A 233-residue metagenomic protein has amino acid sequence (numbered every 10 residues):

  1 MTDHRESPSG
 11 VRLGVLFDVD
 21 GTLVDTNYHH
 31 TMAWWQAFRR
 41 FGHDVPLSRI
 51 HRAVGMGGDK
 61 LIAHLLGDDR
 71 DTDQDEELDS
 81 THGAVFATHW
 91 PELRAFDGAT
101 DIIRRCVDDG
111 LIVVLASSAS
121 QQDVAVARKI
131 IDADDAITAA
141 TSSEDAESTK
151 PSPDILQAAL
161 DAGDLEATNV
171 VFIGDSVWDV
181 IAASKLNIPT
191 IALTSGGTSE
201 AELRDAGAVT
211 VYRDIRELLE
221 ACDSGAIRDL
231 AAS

Functional and structural regions predicted by a protein language model:
T2-L111, A133-D134: N-terminal helical cap/lid subdomain that shapes the substrate entry/recognition surface in HAD-like hydrolases
P8-G10, D108-L111, A162-N169, A226-D229: Glycine-rich phosphate-binding loop signature in dinucleotide/nucleotide-binding domains
T22, S117-A119: Conserved phosphate-coupling serine/threonine residues in phosphotransfer and NTP-handling enzymes
H43, L111, L165, I188 (+1 more regions): Short phosphate-binding/catalytic loops that engage adenosine nucleotides
D44, T72, D134-T138, E166 (+1 more regions): Conserved H-loop
T100-D108, L160, V180-K185: Surface-exposed amphipathic alpha-helices with a cationic face
S117, V171-Y212: Acidic, Mg2+-coordinating phosphoryl-transfer loop and its flanking beta/alpha structural elements, shared across
T149-V180: Conserved Lys-Pro-Asp/Glu-containing loop-to-beta segment of HAD-superfamily phosphomonoesterases, centered on
